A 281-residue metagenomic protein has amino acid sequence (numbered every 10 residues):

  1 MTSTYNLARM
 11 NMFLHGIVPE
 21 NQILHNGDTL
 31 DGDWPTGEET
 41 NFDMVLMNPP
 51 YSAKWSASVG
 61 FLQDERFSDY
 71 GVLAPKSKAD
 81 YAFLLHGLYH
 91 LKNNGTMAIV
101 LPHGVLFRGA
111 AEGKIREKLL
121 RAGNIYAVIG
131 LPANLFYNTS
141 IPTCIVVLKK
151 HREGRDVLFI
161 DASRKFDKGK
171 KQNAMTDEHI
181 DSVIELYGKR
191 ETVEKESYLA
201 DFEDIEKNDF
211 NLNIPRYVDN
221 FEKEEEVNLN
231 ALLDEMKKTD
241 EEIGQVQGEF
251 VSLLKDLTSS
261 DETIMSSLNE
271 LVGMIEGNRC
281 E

Functional and structural regions predicted by a protein language model:
T2-E39: S-adenosyl-L-methionine
D31-G32, T36-E281: A conserved structural/catalytic subdomain of Rossmann-like adenosyl-cofactor enzymes
